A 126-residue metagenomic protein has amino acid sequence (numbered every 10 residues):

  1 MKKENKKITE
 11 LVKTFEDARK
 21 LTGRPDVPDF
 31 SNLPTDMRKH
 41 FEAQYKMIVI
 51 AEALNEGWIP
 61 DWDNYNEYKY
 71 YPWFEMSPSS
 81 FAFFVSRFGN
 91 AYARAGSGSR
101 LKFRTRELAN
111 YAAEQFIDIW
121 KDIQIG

Functional and structural regions predicted by a protein language model:
M1-D36: Charge-rich, low-complexity N-terminal segments
K7, T14, K20, F84-N90 (+1 more regions): Short, solvent-exposed coil/turn linker segments
K7-E10, K39-E42, L108: Non-membrane alpha-helical secondary structure
T9, E16-R19, E42, K46-A51 (+2 more regions): Generic detector of well-ordered alpha-helical segments enriched in charged/polar residues, highlighting helical
T22-G23, N55-G57, F116: Short, flexible coil/linker elements and helix-boundary hinge sites characteristic of intrinsically disordered
V27-M76: Long, positively charged binding patches that form subdomain-scale interaction surfaces for polyanionic ligands
Y65-G98: Short aromatic-glycine-(Arg/Gly/Cys) micro-motifs in beta-strand/loop hairpins
R87-G126: Short, compact, well-ordered microdomains
